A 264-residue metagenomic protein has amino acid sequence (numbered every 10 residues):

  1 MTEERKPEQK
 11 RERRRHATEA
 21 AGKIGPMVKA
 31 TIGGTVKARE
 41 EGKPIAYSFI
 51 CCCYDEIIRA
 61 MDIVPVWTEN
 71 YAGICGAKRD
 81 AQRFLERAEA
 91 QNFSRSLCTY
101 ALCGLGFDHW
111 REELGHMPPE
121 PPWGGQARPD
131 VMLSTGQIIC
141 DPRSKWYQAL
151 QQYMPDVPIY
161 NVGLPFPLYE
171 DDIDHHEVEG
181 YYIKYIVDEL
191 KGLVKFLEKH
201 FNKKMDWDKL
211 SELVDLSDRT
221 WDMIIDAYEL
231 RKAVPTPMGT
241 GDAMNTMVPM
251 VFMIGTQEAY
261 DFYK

Functional and structural regions predicted by a protein language model:
T2-K195: Trp/Phe/Arg-rich N-terminal binding region typifying the photolyase-homology
T2-P44, I186-K264: A charged, amphipathic alpha-helical module
